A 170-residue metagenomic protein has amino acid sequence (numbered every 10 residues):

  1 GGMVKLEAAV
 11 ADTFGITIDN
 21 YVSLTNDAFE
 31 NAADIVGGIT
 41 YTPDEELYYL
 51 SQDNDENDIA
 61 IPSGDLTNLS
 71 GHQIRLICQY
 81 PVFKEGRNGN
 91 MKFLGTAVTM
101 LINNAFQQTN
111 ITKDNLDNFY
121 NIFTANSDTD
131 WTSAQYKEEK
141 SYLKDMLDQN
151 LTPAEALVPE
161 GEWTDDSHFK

Functional and structural regions predicted by a protein language model:
G1, T13-N20, Y80-G89, A105-N110 (+2 more regions): Second-shell loop/turn segments in exported
G2-I35, A97-I102: CE4/NodB-like, metal-dependent polysaccharide N-deacetylase domain that modifies extracellular/periplasmic N-acetylated
L6-E7, P62-D65, N118-F123: Generic detector of short, locally flexible boundary/turn motifs and exposed helical patches
I18, T40-Y41, P153: Residue-level detector of short coil/turn "hinge" positions at structural boundaries
L24-N26, D44-E45, L157-E162: Active-site-proximal beta-strand/loop segments in catalytic clefts of secreted hydrolases
E30-L116: Flexible, polar/acidic helix-loop-strand segments at domain edges
D114-K170: C-terminal solvent-exposed extensions
